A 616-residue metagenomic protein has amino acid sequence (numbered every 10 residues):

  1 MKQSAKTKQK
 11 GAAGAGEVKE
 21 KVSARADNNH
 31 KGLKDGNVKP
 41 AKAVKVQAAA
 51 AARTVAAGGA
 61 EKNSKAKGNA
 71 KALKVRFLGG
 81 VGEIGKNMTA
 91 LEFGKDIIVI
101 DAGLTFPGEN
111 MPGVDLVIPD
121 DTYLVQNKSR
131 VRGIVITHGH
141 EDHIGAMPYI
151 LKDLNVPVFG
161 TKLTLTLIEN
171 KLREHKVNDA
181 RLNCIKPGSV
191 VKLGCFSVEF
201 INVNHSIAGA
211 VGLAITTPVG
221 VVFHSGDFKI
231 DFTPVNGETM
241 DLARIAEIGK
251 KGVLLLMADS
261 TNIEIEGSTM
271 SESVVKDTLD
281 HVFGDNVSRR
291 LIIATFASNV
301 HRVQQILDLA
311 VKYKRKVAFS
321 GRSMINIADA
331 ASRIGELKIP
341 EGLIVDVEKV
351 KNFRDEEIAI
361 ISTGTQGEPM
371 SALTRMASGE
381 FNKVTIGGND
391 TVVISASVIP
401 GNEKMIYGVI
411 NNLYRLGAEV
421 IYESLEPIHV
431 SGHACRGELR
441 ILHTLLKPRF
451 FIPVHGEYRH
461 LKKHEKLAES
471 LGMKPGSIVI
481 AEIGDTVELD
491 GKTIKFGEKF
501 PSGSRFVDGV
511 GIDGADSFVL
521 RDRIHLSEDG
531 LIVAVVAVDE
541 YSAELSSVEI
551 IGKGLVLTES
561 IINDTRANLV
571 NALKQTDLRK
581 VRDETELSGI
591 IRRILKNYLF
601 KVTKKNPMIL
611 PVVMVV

Functional and structural regions predicted by a protein language model:
M1-K67: Intrinsically disordered, low-complexity RNA-associated tracts
R53-V135, H140-N352, S371-T385, K404-G408: His/Asp/Glu-rich metal-coordinating catalytic cores of metallo-dependent phosphodiesterases/hydrolases acting on
L172, A468, L599: Conserved hydrophobic residues forming the short capping helix/wall of the S-adenosyl-L-methionine
K186, E482, K605-I609: Short Gly/Ser/Thr- and Asp/Glu-enriched loop/turn motifs at secondary-structure junctions
C195, A210-G212, E357, D529-V533 (+1 more regions): Broad gene-expression machinery/nucleic-acid interaction feature
E264-S395, I399-K580, S588-G589, R593: Hard-cation-handling environments
K580-V616: C-terminal tails and terminal domains of large nucleic-acid-associated and other macromolecular-machine proteins
